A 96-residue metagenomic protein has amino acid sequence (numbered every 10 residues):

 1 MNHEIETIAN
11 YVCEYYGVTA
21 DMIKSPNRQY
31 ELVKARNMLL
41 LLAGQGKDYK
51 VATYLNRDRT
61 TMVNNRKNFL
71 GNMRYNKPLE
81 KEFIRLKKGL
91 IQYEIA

Functional and structural regions predicted by a protein language model:
M1-P26: Basic, low-complexity segments
A9, K47-Y49: Helix-turn-helix DNA-binding elements, focusing on the entry/boundary residues of the two helices that contact DNA
G17, L41-Q45, K67: Amphipathic alpha-helical core segments of compact helical bundles
E31-G46: Short, amphipathic alpha-helical "recognition" segments used to contact nucleic acids or chromatin
K50-D58: Short alpha-helical "recognition helix" segments of helix-turn-helix
D58-R59, N64-N65: Sequence-specific DNA-binding recognition helix
N65-F69, M73: DNA major-groove recognition helix of helix-turn-helix
M73-A96: Short Lys/Arg-enriched helix C-cap and helix-to-coil transition segments that create basic nucleic-acid-contact patches
